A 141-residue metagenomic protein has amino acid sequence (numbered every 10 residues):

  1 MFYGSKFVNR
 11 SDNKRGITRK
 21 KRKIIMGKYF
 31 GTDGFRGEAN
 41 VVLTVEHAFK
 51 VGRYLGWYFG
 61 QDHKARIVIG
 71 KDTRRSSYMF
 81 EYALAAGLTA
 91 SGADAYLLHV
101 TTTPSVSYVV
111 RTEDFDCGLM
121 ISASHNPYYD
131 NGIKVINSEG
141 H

Functional and structural regions predicted by a protein language model:
Y3, F7-V8, K14-H141: Non-catalytic beta/alpha edge segments that cap or flank active sites
